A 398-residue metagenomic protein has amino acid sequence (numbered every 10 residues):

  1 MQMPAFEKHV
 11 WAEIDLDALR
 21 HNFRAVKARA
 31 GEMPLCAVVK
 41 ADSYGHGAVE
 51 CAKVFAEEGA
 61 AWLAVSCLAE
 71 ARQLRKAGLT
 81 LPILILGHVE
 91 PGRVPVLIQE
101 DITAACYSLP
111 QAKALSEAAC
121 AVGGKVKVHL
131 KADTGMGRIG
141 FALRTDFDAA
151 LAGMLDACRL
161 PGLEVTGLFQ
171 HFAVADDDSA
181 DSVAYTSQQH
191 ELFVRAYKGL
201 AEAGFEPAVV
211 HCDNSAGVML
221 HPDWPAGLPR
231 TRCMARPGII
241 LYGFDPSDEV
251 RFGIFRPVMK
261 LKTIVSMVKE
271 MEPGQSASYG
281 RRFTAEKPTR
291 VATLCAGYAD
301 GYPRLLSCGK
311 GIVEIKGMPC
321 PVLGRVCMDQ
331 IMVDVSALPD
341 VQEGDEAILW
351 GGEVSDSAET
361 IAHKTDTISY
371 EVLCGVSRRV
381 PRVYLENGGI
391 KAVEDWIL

Functional and structural regions predicted by a protein language model:
M1-T103, L109, E117, E164 (+1 more regions): A charged N-terminal "starter" segment
E7, A41-E58, K76, K113-K127 (+2 more regions): Active-site loop/helix belt of alpha/beta enzymes
L19, L74, L168, V265 (+1 more regions): Residue-level signal for inorganic ion chemistry
C36, K127-H129, G167, P321: Hydrophobic "anchor" residues on beta-strands that sit immediately upstream of conserved functional sites
V39-A41, C67-L68, H88, Y107-L109 (+10 more regions): Fold-independent oxyanion-binding glycine-rich loops and adjacent beta-strand/coil segments at enzyme active sites
T263-V265, C320-P321: Small-residue-enriched segments and motifs
E270-L398: C-terminal accessory subdomain/extension
